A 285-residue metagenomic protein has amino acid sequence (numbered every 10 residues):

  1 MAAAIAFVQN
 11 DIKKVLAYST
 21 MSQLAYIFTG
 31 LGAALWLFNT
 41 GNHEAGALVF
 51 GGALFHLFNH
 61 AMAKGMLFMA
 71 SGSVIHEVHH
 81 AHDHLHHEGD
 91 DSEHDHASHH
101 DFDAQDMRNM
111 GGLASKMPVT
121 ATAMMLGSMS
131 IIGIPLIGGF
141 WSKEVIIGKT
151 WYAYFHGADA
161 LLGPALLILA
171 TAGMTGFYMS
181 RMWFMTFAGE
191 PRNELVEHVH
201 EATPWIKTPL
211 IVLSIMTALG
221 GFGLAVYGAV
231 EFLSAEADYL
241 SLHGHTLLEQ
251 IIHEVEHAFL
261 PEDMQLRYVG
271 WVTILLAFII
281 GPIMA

Functional and structural regions predicted by a protein language model:
M1-A202, M216-G223: Hydrophobic transmembrane alpha-helices and their helix-loop junctions in integral membrane proteins
L24, G127, I206-G220, S241-H257: Hydrophobic membrane-spanning alpha-helices of multi-pass integral membrane proteins
V145-H156, Y227-M264: Membrane-interfacial helical/loop segments at transmembrane boundaries in membrane proteins
K207-A225, F259-A285: Glycine- and aromatic-enriched alpha-helical transmembrane segments of multi-pass membrane proteins
